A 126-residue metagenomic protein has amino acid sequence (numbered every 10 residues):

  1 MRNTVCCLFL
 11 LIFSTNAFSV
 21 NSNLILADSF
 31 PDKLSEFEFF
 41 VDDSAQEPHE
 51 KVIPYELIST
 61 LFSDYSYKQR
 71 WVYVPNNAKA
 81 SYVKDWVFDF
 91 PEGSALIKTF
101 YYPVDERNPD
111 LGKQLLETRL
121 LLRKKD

Functional and structural regions predicted by a protein language model:
T4-F13: Sec-dependent N-terminal signal peptides
L10, S63, P109-L111: Sterically constrained small-residue positions within well-ordered secondary structures of folded domains
I12-S22: Bacterial Sec-dependent signal peptides at the C-terminal "C-region" and cleavage site
V20-R70: N-terminal pre-domain segments of enzymes
T60, N77-K79: Sequence context of c-type cytochrome heme-c attachment sites
K68-N76, V83-D126: Extended surface/linker regions that mediate inter-domain or inter-protein docking in multi-component redox
